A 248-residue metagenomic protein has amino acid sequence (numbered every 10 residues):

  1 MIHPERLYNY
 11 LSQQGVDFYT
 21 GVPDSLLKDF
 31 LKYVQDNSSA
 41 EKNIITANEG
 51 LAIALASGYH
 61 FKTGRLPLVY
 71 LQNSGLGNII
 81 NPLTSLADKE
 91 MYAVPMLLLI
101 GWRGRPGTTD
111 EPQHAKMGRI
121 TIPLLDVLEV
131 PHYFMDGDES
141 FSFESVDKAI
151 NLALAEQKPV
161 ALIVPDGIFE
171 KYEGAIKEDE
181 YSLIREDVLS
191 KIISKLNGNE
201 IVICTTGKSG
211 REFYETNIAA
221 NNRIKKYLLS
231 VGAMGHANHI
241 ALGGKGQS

Functional and structural regions predicted by a protein language model:
M1-D126, V130-A155, V160-Q247: Thiamine diphosphate
